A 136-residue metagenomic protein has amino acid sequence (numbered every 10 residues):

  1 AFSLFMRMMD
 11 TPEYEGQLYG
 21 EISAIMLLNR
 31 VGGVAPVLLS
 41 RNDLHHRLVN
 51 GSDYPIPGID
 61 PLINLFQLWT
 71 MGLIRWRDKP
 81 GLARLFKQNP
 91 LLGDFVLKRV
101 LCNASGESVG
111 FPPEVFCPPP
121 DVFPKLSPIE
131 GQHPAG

Functional and structural regions predicted by a protein language model:
A1-G136: H/E-rich (His + Asp/Glu) clusters that bind or coordinate divalent metals
